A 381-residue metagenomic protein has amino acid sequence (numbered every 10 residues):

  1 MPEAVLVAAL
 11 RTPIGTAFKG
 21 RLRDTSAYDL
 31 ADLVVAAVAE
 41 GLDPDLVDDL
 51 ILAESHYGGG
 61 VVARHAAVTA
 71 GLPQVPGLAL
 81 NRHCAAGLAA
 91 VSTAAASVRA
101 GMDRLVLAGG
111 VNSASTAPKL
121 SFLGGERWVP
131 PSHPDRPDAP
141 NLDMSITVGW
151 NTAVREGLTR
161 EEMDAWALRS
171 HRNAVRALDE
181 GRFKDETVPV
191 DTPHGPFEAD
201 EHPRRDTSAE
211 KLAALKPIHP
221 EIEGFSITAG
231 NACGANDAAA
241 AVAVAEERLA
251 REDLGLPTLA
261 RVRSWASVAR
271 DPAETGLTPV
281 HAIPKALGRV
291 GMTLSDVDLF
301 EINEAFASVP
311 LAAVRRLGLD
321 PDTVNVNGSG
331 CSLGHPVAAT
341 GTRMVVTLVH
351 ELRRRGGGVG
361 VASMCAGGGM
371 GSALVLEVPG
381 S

Functional and structural regions predicted by a protein language model:
M1-A27, V154, E210-G276, H281 (+6 more regions): Condensing-enzyme catalytic core mediating Claisen C-C bond formation in acyl metabolism
R11, D24, Y28-L33, A165-D253 (+2 more regions): N-terminal extracellular/periplasmic Venus flytrap/periplasmic-binding protein-like
L22-V98, M102-V106, V111-V129, T187-A199 (+2 more regions): Conserved beta-ketoacyl condensing-enzyme motif
A27-L42, V62, A66, A90-T93 (+6 more regions): Short, well-ordered amphipathic alpha-helical segments that serve as non-catalytic structural scaffolds within diverse
A53-R104, P140-I146, D206-G234, R316-L348 (+1 more regions): Conserved catalytic cysteine-centered active-site region of acyl-thioester-dependent Claisen-condensing enzymes
L78, R82-N112, A153-F183, V242-L249 (+3 more regions): Active-site-proximal alpha-helical scaffold in enzymes
W150, E186, P193, R263-S332: Active-site pocket-lining segment
